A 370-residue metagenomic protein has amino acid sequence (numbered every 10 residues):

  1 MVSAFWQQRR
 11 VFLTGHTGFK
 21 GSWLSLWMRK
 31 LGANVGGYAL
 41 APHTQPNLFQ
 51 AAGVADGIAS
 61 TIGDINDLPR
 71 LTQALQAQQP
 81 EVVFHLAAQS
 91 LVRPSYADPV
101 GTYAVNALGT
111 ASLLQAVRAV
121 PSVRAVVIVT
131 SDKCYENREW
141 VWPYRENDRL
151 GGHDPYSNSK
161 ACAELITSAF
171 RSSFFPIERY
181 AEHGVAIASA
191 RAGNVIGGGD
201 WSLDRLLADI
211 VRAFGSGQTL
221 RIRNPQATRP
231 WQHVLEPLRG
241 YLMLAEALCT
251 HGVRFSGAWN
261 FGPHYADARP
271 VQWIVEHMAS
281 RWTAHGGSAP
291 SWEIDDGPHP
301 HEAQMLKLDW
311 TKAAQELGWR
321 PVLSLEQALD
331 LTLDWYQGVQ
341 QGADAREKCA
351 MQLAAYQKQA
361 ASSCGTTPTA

Functional and structural regions predicted by a protein language model:
M1-A192, M351, Y356, T366-A370: N-terminal Rossmann-like NAD(P)+-binding domain of SDR-like oxidoreductases, especially those catalyzing
K30-L31, N194, F214-A370: C-terminal substrate-binding subdomain of Rossmann-fold SDR/epimerase-dehydratase oxidoreductases
P46-Q50, R138-V141, D200-D204, V234-L235 (+2 more regions): Short aromatic-enriched loop/helix-cap "lid" or pocket-rim segments at secondary-structure transitions that line
L68-P69, E81, R93, V100 (+7 more regions): Residues in well-ordered alpha-helical elements
V127, Y135-W140, F175-A181, D200 (+3 more regions): Proline-centered turn/helix-capping motifs that create local helix->coil transitions or kinks
V141, G152-S159, L203, L207 (+1 more regions): The catalytic Tyr-centered alpha-helix of NAD(P)H-dependent dehydrogenases
E146-D148, I187, R212-I222: C-terminal structured domain segments across diverse proteins
C162, I166-F170, I210, I274 (+1 more regions): Hydrophobic alpha-helix immediately C-terminal to the catalytic Tyr-X-X-X-Lys motif of short-chain
